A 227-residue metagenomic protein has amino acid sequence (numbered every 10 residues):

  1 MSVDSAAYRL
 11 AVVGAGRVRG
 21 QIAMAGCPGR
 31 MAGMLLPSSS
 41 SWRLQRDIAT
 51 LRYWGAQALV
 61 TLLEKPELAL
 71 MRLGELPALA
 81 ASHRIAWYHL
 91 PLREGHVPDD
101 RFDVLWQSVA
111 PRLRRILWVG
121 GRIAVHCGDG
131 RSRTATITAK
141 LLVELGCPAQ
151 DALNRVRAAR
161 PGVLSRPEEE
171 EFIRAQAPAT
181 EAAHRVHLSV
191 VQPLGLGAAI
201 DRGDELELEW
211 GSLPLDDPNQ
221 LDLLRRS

Functional and structural regions predicted by a protein language model:
M1-A124, D129, I137-S227: Cys-dependent protein tyrosine phosphatase-like superfamily
T134: Ser/Thr-glycine-rich phosphate-binding loops at phosphate-binding pockets of nucleotides, nucleotide cofactors
